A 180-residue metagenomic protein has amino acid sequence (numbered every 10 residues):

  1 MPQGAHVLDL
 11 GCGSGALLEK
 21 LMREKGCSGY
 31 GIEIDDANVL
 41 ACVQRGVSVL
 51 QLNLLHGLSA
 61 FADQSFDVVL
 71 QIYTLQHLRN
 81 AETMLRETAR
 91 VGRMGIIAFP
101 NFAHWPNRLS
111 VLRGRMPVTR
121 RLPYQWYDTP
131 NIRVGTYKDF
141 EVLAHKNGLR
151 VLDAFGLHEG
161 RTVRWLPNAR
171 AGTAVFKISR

Functional and structural regions predicted by a protein language model:
M1-G4: Conserved alpha-helix/loop element of class I SAM-dependent methyltransferases that forms part of the SAM/SAH-binding
G11-G13: Class I SAM-dependent methyltransferase "Motif I" SAM/SAH-binding loop
G15-E19: Glycine-rich SAM-binding Motif I of class I
K20-G57: Class I SAM-dependent methyltransferase SAM/SAH-binding core
G57-D63: Short conserved loop adjoining the S-adenosyl-L-methionine
V68-R79: A short SAM/SAH-binding and catalytic strip from SAM-dependent methyltransferases
E82-E87, M94-R180: S-adenosyl-L-methionine-dependent methyltransferase catalytic module, highlighting the catalytic core
